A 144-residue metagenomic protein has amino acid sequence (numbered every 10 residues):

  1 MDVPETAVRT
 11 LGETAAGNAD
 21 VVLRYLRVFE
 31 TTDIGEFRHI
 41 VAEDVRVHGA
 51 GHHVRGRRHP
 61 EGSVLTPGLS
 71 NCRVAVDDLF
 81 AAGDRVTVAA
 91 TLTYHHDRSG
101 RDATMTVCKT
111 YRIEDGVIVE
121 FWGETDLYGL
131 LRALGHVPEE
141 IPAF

Functional and structural regions predicted by a protein language model:
M1-H39, E43, E139-F144: Short, low-complexity N-terminal intrinsically disordered segments enriched in polar/charged residues
M1-T14, G62-F144: A beta-strand edge to alpha-helix "cap/lid" segment located at domain peripheries
A16, D20, G35, R57-H59 (+1 more regions): Generic alpha-helical secondary structure signal
R27, T31-V86: A solvent-exposed, acidic/Ser-Thr-rich amphipathic alpha-helical stretch
